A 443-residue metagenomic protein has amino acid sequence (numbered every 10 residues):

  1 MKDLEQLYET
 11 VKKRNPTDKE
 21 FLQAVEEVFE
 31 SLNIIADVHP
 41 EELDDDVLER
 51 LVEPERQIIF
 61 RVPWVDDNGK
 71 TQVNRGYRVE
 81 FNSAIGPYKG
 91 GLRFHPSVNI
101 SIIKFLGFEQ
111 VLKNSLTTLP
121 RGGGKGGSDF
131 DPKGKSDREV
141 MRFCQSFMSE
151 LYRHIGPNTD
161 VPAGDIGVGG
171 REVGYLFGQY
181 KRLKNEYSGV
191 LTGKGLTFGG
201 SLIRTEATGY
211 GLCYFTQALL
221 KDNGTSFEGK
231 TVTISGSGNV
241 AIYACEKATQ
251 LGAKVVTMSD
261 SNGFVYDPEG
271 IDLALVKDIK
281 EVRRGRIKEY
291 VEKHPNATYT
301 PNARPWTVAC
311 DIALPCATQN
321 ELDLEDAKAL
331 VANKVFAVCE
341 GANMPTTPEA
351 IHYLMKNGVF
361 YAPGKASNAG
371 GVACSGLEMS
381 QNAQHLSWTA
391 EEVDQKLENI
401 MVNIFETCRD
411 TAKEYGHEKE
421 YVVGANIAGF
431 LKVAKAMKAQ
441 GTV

Functional and structural regions predicted by a protein language model:
K2-A24, L219, V331-V443: Adenosine-phosphate binding glycine-rich loop
F21-L22, P40-D45, T118, I155-G164 (+4 more regions): Flexible, glycine/charged-enriched surface loops at secondary-structure junctions
E41-Q72: Structured beta-strand/loop patches that form or line metal/cofactor-binding pockets in enzymes
H95, N114-E228: Glycine/serine-rich phosphate-binding loop and adjoining beta1-alpha1 elements at the start of nucleotide-handling
T159-A163, Y187-L191, I234, T257-D260 (+5 more regions): General beta-strand structural signal in soluble alpha/beta enzymes
G195, G200-T307: Glycine-rich phosphate/diphosphate-binding loop of Rossmann-like nucleotide-binding domains
G263-Y361, A366: Rossmann-like adenosine-cofactor binding region
